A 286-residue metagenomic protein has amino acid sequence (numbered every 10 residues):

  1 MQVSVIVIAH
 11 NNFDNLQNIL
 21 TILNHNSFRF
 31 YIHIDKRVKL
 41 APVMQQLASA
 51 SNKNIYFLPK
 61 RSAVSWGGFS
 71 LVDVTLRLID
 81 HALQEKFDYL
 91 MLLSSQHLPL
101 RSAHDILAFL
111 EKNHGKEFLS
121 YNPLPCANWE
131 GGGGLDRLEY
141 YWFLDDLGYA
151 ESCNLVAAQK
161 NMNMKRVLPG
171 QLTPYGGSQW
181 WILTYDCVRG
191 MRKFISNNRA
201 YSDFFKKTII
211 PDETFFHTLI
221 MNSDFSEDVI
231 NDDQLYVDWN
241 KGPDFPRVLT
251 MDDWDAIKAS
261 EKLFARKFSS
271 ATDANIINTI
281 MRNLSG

Functional and structural regions predicted by a protein language model:
M1-G286: ER/Golgi luminal nucleotide-sugar-dependent glycosyltransferases, focusing on the catalytic module
